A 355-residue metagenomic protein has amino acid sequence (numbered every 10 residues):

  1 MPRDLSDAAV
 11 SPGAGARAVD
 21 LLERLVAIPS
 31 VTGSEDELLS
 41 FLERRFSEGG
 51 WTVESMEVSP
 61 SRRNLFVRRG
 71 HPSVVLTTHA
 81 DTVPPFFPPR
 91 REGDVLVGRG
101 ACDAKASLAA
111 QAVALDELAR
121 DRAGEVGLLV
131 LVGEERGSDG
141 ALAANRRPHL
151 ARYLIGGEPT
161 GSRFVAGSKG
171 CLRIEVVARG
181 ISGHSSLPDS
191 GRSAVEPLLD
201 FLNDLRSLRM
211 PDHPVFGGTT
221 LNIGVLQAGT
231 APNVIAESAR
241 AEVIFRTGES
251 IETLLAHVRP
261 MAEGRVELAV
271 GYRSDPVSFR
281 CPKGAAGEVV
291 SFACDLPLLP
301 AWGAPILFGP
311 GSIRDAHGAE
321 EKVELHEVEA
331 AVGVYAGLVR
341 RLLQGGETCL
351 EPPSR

Functional and structural regions predicted by a protein language model:
P2-A101, L307: Acidic/His- and Gly-rich active-site-bordering loop/insert found across diverse amide/peptide-bond hydrolases
P2-L5, G13-A16, S30, E54 (+2 more regions): Metal-dependent amide/peptide-bond hydrolase catalytic core, centered on the "pita-bread" metallohydrolase fold
D36-S40, L108, L255: Short, surface-exposed alpha-helical segments at coil->helix boundaries
V74-L76, L154-I155, I181: Residue-level marker for buried hydrophobic side chains located in beta-strands that build the well-ordered beta-sheet
G93-C102, S182-S185, G284: A short glycine/serine-rich beta->alpha loop
G98-A109, E135, R192-V195, K322-E329: Short, conserved micro-motifs enriched in small and acidic residues
A109-R173, V177, H213-P214: Acidic/histidine-rich catalytic neighborhood of metal-dependent amide-processing enzymes
